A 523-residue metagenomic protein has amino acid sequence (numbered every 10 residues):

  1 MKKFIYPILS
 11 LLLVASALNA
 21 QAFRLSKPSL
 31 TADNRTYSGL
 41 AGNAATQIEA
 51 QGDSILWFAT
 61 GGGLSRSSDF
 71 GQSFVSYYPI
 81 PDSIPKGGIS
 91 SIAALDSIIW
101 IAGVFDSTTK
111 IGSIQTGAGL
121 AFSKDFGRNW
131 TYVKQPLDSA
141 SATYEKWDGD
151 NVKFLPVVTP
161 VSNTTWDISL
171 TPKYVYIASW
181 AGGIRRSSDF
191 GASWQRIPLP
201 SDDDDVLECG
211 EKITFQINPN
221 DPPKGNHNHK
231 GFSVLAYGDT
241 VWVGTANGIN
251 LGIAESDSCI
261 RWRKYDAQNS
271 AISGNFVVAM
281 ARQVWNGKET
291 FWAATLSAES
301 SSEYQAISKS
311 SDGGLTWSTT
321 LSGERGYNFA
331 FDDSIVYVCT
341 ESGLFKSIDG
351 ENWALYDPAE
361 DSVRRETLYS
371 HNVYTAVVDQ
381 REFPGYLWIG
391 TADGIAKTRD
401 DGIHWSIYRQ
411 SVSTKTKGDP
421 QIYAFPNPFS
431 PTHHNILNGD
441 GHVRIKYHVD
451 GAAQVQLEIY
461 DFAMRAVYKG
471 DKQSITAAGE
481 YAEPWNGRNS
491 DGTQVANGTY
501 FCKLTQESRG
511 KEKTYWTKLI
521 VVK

Functional and structural regions predicted by a protein language model:
A22-R35, S65-Y77, P81-D82, G117-P136 (+10 more regions): Asp-box/BNR beta-propeller loop motif
S29-Y37, P79-S83, Y132-T159, I197-G225 (+4 more regions): Surface-exposed loop and turn segments in beta-propeller and other repeat-based domains that flank or scaffold
A32-S65: Beta-strand-rich domains and repeat architectures in extracellular enzymes and scaffolds, especially beta-propellers
I55-W57, W100, Y174-I177, R185 (+7 more regions): Conserved beta-propeller blade signature
S311, L368, D379-Q421: Short, compositionally biased serine/threonine- and acidic-rich segments at solvent-exposed termini, linkers, or domain
T416-E458, G510-E512: Glycine-centered coil/turn sites that cap beta-strands in beta-rich domains
T499-K523: C-terminal tail/sorting-segment detector
